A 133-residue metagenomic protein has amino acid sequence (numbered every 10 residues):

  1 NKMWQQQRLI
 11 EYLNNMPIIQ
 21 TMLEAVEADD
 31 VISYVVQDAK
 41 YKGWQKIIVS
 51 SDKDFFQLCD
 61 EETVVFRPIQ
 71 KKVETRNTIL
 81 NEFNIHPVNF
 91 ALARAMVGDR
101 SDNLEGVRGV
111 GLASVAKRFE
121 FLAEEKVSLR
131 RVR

Functional and structural regions predicted by a protein language model:
K2-R133: Extended two-metal-dependent nuclease catalytic cores across DNA- and RNA-processing enzymes
